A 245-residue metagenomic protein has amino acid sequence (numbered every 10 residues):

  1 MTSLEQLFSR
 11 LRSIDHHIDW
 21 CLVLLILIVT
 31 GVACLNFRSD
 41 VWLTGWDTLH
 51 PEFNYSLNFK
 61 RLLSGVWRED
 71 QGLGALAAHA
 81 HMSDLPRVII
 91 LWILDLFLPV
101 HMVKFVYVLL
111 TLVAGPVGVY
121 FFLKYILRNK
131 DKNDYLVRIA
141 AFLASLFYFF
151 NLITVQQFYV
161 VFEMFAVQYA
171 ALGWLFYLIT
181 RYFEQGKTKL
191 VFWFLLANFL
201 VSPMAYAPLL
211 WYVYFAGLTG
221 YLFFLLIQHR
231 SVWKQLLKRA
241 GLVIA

Functional and structural regions predicted by a protein language model:
M1-N36, K238-I244: Start-transfer (signal-anchor) and selected internal transmembrane alpha helices of multi-pass inner/ER membrane
T2-S9, V88-L91, D95, L225 (+1 more regions): Short hydrophobic helices that act as membrane-entry/anchoring signals
F8-H16, D95-L98, A197-L200: Membrane-interface segments at the starts/ends of alpha-helical transmembrane spans
L11, C21-I28, V113, V137-A141 (+1 more regions): Gram-positive cell-envelope targeting signals
R12-D19, H101, F105-V108, D134-R138 (+2 more regions): Membrane-water interface of alpha-helical transmembrane segments
L27-P116, L146-F158, F162-Y169: Membrane-interface coil-to-helix junctions
P116-Y125, N133-Q228, R239-A245: Membrane-embedded helix bundles of polyisoprenyl
